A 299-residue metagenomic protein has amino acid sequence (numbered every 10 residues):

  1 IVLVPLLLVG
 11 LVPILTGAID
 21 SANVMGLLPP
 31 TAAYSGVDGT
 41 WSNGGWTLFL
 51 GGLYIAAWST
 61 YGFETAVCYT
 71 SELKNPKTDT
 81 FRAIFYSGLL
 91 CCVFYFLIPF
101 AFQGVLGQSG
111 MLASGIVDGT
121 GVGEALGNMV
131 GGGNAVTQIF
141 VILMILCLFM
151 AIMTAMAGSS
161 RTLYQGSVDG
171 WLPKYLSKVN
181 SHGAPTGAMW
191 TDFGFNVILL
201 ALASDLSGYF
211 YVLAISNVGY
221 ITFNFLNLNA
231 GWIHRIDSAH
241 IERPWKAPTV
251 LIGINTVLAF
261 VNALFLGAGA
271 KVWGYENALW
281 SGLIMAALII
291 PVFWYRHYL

Functional and structural regions predicted by a protein language model:
I1, N75-L89: Membrane-interfacial loop-to-helix junctions in multi-pass inner-membrane proteins
V2-Y34, F100-L106, N224, L228-A239 (+2 more regions): Hydrophobic alpha-helical segments and their helix-loop junctions in multi-pass secondary transporters
L6, L90-I98, D192-L199, F223 (+3 more regions): Alpha-helical transmembrane segments of multipass membrane proteins
L6-I14, F210-Y220, A247-L299: A generic transmembrane alpha-helix motif of multi-pass inner-membrane proteins
G26-T40, A83-M153, L172-S216: TM-loop-TM module centered on a large, flexible mid-protein loop between adjacent transmembrane helices in multi-pass
W46-G51, L143-C147: Short alpha-helical transmembrane interface motifs in multi-pass membrane proteins
A57-L73, N134-P173, L213-N224: Membrane-helix boundary/coupling elements in multi-pass transport proteins
L176-G183, N224-W273: C-terminal membrane-solvent junction of multi-pass transporters and transport-like membrane proteins
